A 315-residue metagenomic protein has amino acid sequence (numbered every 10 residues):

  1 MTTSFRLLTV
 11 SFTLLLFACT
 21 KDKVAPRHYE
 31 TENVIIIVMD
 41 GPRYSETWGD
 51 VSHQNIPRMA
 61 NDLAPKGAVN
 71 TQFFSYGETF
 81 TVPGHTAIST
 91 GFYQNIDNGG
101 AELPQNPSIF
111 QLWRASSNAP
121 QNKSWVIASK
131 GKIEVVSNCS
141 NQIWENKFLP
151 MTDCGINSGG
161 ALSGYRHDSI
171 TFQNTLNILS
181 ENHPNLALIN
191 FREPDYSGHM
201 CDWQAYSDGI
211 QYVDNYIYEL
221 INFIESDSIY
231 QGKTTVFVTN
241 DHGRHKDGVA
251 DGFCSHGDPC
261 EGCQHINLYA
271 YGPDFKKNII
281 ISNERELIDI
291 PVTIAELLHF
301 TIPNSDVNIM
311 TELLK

Functional and structural regions predicted by a protein language model:
F17-A18: C-terminal motif of bacterial Sec signal peptides marking the signal peptidase cleavage site
D22-G67: Active-site-proximal N-terminal segment of extracellular/periplasmic enzymes that hydrolyze or transfer
I35-I36, D214-C254, I294: Metal-dependent active-site segment of extracytoplasmic phospho-/sulfohydrolases and closely related
N61-P104: Active-site segment of extracytoplasmic enzymes that catalyze sulfate/phosphate-ester chemistry
P83-T90, S255-L298: Substrate-binding rim/cap in mid-to-C-terminal beta-strand-loop elements of soluble/periplasmic
N95-S163: Catalytic-site neighborhoods of secreted/periplasmic enzymes that process anionic sulfate/phosphate groups
N138-Q142, D153, Q173-E219: Active-site His/acidic residue clusters
R285, H299-K315: Polar, surface-exposed loop/tail segments that function as active-site lids or cofactor/substrate-recognition elements
